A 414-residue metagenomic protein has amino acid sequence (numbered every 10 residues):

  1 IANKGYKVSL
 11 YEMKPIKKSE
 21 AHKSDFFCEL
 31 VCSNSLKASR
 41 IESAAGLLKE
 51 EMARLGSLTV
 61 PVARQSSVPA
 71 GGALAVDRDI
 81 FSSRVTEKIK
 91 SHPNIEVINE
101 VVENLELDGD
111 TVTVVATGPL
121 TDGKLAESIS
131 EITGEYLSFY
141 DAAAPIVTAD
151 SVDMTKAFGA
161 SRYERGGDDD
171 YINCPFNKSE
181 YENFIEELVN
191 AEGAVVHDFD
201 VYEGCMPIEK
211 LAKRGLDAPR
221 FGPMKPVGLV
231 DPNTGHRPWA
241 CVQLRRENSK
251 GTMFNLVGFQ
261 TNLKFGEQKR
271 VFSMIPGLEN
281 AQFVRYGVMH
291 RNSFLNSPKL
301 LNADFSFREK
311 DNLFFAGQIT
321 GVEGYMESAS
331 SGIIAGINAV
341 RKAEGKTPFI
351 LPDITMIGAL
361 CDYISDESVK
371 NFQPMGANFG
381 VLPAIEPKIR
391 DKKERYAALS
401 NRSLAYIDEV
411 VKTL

Functional and structural regions predicted by a protein language model:
N3-P61, D353-S365, F372: N-terminal FAD cofactor-binding segment of flavoenzymes
H22, S43, L47-E50, V76 (+10 more regions): Conserved active-site and cofactor/substrate-binding residues in soluble primary-metabolism enzymes
I41-A45, K49, S57-G72, T133-D141 (+1 more regions): A short alpha-helix-loop-beta-strand transition element characteristic of N-terminal alpha/beta dinucleotide-binding
V76-V97: Helical element adjacent to the flavin cofactor pocket in flavoenzyme catalytic cores
S91-R270: Predominantly flavin-linked oxidoreductase catalytic cores and closely associated redox partners
L256-V322, A329-S331, F349-S365, P374-G376 (+1 more regions): A glycine-rich dinucleotide-binding beta-alpha-beta segment and adjacent secondary-structure elements that constitute
S328-I350: Internal hydrophobic alpha-helix adjacent to the cofactor/substrate pocket in enzyme cavities
M375-L414: C-terminal auxiliary extensions adjacent to catalytic cores
